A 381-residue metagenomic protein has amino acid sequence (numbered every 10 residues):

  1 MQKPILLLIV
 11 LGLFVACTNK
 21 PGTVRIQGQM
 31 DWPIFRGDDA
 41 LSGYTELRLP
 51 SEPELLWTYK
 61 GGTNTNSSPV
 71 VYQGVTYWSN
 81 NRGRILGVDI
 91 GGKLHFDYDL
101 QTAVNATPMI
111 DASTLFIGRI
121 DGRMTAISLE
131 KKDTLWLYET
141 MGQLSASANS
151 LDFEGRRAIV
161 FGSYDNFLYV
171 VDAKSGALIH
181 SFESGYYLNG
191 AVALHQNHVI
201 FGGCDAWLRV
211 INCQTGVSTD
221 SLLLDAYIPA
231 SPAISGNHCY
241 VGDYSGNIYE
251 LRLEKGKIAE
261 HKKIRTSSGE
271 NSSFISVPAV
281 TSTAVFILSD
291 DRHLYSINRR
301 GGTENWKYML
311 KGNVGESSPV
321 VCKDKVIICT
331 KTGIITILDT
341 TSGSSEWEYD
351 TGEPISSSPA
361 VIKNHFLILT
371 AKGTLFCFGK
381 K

Functional and structural regions predicted by a protein language model:
Q2-L8: Sec-dependent signal peptide recognition, specifically the positively charged N-region followed immediately by
F14-A16: C-terminal motif of bacterial Sec signal peptides marking the signal peptidase cleavage site
T18-K20: Bacterial signal peptide processing site
R25-G37, G62-R84, T102-T125, G142-Y169 (+7 more regions): Repeat-blade elements of multi-bladed beta-propeller folds
R25-L55: Blade/loop signatures of beta-propeller domains
L55-Y59, K93-Y98, D133-Y138, A177-F182 (+4 more regions): A short beta-strand motif characteristic of beta-propeller blades
D89-K93, S128-K132, D172-G176, N212-G216 (+4 more regions): Short loop/turn segments that connect beta-strands within beta-propeller blades
D290-S296, G302-Y308: C-terminal structural cap/anchor segments
